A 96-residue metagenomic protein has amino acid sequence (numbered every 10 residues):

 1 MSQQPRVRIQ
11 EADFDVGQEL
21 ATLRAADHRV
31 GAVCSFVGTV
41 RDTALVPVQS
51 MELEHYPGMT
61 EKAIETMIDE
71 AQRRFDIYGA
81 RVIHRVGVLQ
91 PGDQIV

Functional and structural regions predicted by a protein language model:
M1-Q94: N-terminal, polar/charged subdomain of small-to-medium soluble alpha/beta proteins
